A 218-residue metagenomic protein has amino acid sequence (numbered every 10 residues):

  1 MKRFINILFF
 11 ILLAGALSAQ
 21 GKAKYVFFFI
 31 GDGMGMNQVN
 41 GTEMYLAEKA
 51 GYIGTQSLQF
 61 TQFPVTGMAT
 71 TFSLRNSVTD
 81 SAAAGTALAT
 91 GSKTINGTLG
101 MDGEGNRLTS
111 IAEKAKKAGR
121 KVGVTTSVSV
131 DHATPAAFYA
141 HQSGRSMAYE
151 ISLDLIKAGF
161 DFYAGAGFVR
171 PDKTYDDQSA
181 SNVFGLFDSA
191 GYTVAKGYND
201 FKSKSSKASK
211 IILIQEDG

Functional and structural regions predicted by a protein language model:
K2-F10: Sec-dependent signal peptide recognition, specifically the positively charged N-region followed immediately by
F10-S18: Hydrophobic h-region of N-terminal signal peptides that target proteins for export in Gram-negative bacteria
Q20-S205, S209, D217: N-terminal catalytic scaffold of extracellular/periplasmic and nuclease hydrolases that process anionic headgroups
